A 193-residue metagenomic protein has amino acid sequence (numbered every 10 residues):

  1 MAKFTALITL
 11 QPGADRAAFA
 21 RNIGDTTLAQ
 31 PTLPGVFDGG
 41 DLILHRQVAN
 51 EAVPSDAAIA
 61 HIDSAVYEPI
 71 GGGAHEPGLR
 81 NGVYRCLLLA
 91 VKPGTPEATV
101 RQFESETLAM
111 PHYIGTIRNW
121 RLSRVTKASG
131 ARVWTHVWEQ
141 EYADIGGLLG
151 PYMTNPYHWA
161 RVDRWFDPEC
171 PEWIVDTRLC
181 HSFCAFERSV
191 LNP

Functional and structural regions predicted by a protein language model:
M1-Y157, T177-P193: Short S/T/G/P-rich N-terminal loop/turn motif that feeds into the first structured element of a domain
H158-D167, P171-E172, D176: Outer-membrane beta-barrel domain signature
